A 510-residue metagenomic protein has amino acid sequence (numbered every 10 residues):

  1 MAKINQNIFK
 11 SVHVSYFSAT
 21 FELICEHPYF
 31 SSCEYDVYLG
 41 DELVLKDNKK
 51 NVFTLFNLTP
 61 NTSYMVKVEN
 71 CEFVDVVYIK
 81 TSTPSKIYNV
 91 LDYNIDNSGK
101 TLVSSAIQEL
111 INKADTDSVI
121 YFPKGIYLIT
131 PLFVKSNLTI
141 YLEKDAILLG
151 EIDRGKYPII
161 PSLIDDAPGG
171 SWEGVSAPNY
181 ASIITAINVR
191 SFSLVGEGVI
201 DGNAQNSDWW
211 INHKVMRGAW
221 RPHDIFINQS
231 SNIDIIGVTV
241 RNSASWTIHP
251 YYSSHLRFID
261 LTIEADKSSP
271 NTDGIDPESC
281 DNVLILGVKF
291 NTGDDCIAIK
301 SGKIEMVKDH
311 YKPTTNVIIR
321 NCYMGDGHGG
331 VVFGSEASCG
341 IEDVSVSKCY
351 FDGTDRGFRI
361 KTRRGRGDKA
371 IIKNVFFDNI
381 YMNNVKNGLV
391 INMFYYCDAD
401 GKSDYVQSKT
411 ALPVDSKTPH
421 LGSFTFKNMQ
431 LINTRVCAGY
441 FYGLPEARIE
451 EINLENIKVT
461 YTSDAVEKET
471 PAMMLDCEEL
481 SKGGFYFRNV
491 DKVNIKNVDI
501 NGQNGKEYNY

Functional and structural regions predicted by a protein language model:
M1-Y510: Extracellular/periplasmic carbohydrate-active domains that bind, remodel, or depolymerize complex polysaccharides
